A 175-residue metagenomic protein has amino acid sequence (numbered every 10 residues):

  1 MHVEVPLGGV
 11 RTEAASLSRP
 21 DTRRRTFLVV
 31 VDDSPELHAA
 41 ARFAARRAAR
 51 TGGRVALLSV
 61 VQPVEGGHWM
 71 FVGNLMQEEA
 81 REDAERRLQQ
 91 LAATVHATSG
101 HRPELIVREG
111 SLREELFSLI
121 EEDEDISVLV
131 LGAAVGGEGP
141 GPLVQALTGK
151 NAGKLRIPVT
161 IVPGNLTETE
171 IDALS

Functional and structural regions predicted by a protein language model:
M1-T22, H96-L129, A134, T169-S175: Structural beta-alpha unit
V3-L17, S59-R86, T169-S175: Acidic, proline/glycine-rich short linear motifs
L17-F71, K154-L155: Small/aliphatic-rich secondary-structure junction motif
A40, G67-M70, F117-S118, G141-P142 (+1 more regions): Short, well-ordered secondary-structure micro-motifs
F43, E79-L91, E115: Short, solvent-exposed amphipathic alpha-helices that sit in or adjacent to ligand/effector-binding or catalytic
A56-L58, E104-R108, T160-V162: General small-molecule cofactor/ligand-binding pocket signal
V128-K154, E168-I171: Glycine-rich, Arg-bearing micro-motifs that act as flexible, cationic patches
L131-G132, V159-G164: Short beta-strand elements of ligand-binding domains
